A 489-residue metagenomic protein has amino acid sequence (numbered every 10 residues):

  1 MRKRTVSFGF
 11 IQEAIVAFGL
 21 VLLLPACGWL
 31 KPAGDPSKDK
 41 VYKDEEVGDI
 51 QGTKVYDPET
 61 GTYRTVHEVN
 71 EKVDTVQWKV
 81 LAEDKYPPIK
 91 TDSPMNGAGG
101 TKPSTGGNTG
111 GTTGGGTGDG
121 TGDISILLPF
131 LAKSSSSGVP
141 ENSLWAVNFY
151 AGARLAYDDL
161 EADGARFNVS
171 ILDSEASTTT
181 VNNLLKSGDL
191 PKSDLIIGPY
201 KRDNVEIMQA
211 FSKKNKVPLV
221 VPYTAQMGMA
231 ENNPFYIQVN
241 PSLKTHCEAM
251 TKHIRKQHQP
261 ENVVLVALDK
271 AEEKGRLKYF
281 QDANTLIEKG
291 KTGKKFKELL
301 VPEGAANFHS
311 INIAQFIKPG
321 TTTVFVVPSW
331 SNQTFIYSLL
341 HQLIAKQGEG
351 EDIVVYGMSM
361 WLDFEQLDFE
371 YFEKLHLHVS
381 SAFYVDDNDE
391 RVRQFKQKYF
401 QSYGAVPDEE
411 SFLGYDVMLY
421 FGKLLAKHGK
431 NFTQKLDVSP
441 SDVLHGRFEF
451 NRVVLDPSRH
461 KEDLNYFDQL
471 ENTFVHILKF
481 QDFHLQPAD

Functional and structural regions predicted by a protein language model:
L23-A26: C-terminal motif of bacterial Sec signal peptides marking the signal peptidase cleavage site
G28-K31: Bacterial signal peptide processing site
T62, V69-S187: N-terminal extracellular/periplasmic Venus flytrap/periplasmic-binding protein-like
T178-D194, S310-G320: Short, well-structured alpha-helical segments in soluble
K192-K201, L219-P222, V263-L268, P319-Y337 (+2 more regions): Periplasmic-binding protein-like
I197-V266, K270-F280, K289-K291, F364-E365: Extracytoplasmic ligand/sensor domains, especially the bilobed periplasmic-binding protein
L340-L413: Extracellular/periplasmic periplasmic-binding protein-like sensory domains
G404-D408, G422-P487: Segments of small-molecule ligand-sensing domains
